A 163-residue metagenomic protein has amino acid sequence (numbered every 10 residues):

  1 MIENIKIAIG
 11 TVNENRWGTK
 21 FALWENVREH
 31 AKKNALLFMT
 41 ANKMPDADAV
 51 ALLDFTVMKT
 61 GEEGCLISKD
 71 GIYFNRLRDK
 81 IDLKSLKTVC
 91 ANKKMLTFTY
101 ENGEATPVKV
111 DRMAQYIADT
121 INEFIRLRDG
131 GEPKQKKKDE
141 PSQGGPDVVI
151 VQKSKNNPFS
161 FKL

Functional and structural regions predicted by a protein language model:
I2-N13, G18-R28, N75-L163: Acidic, Ser/Thr- and proline-rich intrinsically disordered linker/docking segments of eukaryotic scaffolds
R28-A47: Disordered, polybasic Ser/Thr-rich segments at the N-terminal boundary of pleckstrin homology
N34, K69-D70, R112, K155: A general marker of short, structured functional hotspots
K43, D54, C65, L77-R78 (+1 more regions): Functionally constrained cores in energy, signaling, and assembly domains
D46-V57: The phosphoinositide-binding surface of pleckstrin homology
A49, C65, L96: A broad, low-specificity signal marking well-ordered, structured residues that form hydrophobic/aromatic
V57-R76: Conserved beta-hairpin
